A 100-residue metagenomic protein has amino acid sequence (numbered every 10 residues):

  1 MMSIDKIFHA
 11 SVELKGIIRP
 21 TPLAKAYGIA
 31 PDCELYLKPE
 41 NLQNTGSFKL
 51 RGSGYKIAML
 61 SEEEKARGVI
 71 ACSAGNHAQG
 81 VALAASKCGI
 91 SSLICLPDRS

Functional and structural regions predicted by a protein language model:
M1-S100: PLP-dependent amino-acid enzyme catalytic core
